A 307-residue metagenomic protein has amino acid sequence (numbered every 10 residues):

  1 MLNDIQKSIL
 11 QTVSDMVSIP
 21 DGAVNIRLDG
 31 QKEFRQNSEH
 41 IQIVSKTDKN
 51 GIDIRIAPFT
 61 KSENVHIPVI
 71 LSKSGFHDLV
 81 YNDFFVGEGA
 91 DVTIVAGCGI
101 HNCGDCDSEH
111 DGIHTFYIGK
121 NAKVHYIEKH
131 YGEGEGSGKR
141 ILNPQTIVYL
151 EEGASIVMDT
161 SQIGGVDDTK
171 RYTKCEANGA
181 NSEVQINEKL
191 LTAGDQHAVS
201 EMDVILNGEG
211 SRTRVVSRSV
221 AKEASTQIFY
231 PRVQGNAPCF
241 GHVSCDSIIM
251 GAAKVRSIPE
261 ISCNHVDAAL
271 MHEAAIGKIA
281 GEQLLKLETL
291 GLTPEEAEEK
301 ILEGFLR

Functional and structural regions predicted by a protein language model:
M1-I26: C-terminal functional modules
P20, N25-R27, E33-L285, T289-L292 (+1 more regions): Conserved beta-strand/loop scaffold segments within soluble protein domains that form the structured core and edges
A297-E298: Small-residue helix-packing motif on alpha-helices
